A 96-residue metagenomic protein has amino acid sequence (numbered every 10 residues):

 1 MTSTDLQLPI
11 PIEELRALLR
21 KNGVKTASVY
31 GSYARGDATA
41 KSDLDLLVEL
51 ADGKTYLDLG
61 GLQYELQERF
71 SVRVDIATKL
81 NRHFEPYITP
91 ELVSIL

Functional and structural regions predicted by a protein language model:
M1-T26, A34-T39, A51-L96: Catalytic core of pol beta-like nucleotidyltransferases
V29: Conserved histidines in hydrophobic membrane contexts and catalytic metal-binding motifs
S42-L44: Short, conserved active-site loops that position catalytic residues or coordinate cofactors/metal ions across diverse
L46-V48: Short beta-strand->loop micro-motif that forms the acidic, two-metal-ion catalytic signature in nucleotide-processing
